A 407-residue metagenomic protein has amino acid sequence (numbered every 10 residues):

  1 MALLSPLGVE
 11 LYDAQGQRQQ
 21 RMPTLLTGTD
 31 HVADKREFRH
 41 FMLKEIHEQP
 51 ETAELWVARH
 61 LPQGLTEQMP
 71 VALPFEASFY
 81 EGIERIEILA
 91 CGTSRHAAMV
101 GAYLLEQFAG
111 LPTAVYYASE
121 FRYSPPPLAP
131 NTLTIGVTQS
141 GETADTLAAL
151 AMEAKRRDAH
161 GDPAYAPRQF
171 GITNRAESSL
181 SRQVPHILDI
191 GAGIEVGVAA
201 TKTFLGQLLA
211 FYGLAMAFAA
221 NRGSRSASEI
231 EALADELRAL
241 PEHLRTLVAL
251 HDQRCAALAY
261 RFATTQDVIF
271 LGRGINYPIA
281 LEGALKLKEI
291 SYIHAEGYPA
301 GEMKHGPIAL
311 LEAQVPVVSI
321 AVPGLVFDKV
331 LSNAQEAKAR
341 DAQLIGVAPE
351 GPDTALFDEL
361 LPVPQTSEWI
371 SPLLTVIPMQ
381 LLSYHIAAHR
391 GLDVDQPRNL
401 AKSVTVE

Functional and structural regions predicted by a protein language model:
M1-Q17, G191-L205: Internal gly/pro-rich beta-alpha loop/helix module that stabilizes soluble enzyme cofactors or their anionic handles
V9-A77, E81: Catalytic P-loop NTP-binding/switch module of NTPases
Y12-G16, T24, M42, Q343 (+3 more regions): Generic C-terminus detector
A14-Q17, M22-L25, A58, V100-G101 (+8 more regions): Composition- and surface-driven signal marking solvent-exposed, interaction-prone regions in large proteins
F38-M42, G92-G101, F270, G274-E289 (+1 more regions): Conserved phosphate/anionic-ligand binding catalytic regions in large, soluble enzymes, centered on
Q49-E87, A176, Q183-P316, A387-E407: Active-site phosphate/pyrophosphate-binding segments
E81-A239, I320-P364, L382: Glycine-rich phosphate-binding loops that contact phosphosugars or nucleotide phosphates
